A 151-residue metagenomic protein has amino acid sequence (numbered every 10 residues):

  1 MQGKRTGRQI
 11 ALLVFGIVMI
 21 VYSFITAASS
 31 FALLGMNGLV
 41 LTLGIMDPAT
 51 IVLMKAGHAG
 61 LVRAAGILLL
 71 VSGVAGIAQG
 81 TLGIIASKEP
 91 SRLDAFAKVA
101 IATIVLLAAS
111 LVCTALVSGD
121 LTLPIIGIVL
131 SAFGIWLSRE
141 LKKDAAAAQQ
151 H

Functional and structural regions predicted by a protein language model:
M1-N37, G60-L61: Cytosolic juxtamembrane helix and N-cap/initiation of the first transmembrane helix
M1-T6, K143-H151: Low-complexity, intrinsically disordered extramembrane tails and loops of integral membrane proteins
Q9-S23, G66-L69, G73, A100-I104 (+1 more regions): Residues within membrane-spanning alpha-helices of integral membrane proteins, especially the hydrophobic core/packing
G38-A59: Perimembrane loop-to-helix junctions flanking transmembrane segments
L53-A75: A loop-to-helix transmembrane entry motif
I67-L69, A75-V105: Loop-to-transmembrane helix junctions at the membrane interface
S91-I128: Hydrophobic alpha-helical transmembrane segments of integral membrane proteins
L130-Q149: Membrane-water interface at the C-terminal end of transmembrane alpha helices
